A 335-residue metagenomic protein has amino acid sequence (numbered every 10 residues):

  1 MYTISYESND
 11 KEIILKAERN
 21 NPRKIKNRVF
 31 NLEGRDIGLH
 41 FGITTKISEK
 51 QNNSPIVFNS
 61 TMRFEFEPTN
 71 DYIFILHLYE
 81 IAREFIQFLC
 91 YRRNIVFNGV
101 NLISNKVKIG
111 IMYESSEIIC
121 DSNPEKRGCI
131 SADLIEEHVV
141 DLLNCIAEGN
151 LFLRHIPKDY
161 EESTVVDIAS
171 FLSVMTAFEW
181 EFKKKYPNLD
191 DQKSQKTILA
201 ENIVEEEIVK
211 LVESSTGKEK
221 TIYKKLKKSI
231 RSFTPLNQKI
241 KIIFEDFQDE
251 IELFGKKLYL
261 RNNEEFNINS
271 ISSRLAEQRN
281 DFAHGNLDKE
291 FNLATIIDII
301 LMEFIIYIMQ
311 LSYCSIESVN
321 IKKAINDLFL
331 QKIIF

Functional and structural regions predicted by a protein language model:
M1-H155, Y160-V165, T295-K332: Charged, non-catalytic interaction/linker regions at domain boundaries that couple catalytic cores to substrate
E125-F335: Amphipathic, oligomerization/interface secondary-structure segments
